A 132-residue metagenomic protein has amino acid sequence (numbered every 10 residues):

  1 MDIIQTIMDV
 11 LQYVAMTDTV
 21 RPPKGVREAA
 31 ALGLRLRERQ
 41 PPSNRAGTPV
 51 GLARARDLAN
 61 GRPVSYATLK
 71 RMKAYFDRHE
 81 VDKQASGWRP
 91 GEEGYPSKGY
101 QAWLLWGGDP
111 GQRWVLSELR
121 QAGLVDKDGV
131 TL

Functional and structural regions predicted by a protein language model:
I3-L132: Extended terminal accessory/targeting regions
